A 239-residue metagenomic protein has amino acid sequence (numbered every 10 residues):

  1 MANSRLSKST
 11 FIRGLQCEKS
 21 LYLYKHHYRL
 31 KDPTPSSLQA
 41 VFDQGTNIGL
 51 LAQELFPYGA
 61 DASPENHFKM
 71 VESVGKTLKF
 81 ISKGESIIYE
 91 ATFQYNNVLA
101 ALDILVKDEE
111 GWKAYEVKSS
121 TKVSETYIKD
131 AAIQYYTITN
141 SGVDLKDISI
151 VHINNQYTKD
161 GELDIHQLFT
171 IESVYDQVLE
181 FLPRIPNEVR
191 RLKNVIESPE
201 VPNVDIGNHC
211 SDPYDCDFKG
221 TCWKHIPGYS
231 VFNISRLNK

Functional and structural regions predicted by a protein language model:
M1-E110, S230-F232, K239: Metal-dependent nuclease catalytic cores that hydrolyze phosphodiester bonds in DNA/RNA, characterized by
S4, Y127, I185, H209 (+1 more regions): Active-site-proximal structural scaffolding
A40, Q44, T92, N96 (+3 more regions): Conserved aromatic-histidine-acidic binding/catalytic patches
A91, V106, V117, I150-H152 (+1 more regions): Hydrophobic side chains in beta-strands
V98-K129: Non-catalytic protein-protein interaction segments used by genome-maintenance enzymes to assemble and couple activities
K122-E125, T137-K219, H225: Metal-dependent nuclease catalytic regions and adjoining charged, substrate-binding loops involved in nucleic-acid end
K129-T137: Short amphipathic alpha-helical face segments that pack within enzyme cores and frequently flank/anchor catalytic
D217-K239: Extended, structured, electrostatic nucleic-acid-contact surfaces
